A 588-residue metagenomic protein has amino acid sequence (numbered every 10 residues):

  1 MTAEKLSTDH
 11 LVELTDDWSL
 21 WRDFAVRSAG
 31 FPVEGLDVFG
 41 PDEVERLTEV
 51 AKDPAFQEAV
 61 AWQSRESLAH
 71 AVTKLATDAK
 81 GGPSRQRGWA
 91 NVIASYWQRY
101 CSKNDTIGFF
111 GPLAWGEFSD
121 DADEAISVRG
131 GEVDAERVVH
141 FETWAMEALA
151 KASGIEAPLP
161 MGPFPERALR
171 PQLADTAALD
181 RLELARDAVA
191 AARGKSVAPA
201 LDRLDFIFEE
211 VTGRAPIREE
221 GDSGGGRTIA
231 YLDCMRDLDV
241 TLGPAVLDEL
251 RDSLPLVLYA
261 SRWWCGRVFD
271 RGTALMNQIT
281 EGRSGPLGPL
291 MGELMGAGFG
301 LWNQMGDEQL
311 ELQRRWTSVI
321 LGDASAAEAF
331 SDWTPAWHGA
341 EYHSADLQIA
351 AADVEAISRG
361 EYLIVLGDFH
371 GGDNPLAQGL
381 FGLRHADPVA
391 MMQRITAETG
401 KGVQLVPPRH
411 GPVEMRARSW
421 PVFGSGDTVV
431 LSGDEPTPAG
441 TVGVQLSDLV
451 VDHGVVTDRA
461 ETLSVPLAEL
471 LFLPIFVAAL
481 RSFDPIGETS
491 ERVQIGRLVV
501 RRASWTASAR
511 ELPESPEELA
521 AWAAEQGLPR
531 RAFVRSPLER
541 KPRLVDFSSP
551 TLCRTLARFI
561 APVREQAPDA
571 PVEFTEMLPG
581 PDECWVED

Functional and structural regions predicted by a protein language model:
M1-T399, E565-D588: Type-3 copper protein
M295-F559, V563-D588: Acidic, serine/proline-rich low-complexity intrinsically disordered regions
